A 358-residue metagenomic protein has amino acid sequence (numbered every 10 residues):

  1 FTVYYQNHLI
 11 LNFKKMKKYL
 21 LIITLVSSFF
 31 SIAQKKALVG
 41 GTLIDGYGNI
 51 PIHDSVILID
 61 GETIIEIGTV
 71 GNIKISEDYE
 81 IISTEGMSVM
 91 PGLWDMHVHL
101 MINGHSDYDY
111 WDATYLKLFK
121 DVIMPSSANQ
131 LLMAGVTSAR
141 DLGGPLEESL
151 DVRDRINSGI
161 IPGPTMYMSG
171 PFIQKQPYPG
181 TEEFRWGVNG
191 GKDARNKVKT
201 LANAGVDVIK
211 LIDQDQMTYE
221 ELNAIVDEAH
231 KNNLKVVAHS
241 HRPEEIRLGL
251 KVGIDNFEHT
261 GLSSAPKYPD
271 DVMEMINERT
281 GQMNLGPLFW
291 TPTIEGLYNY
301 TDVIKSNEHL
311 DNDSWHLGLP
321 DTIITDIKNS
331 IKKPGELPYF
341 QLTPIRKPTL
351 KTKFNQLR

Functional and structural regions predicted by a protein language model:
F1-K35: Bacterial Sec-dependent N-terminal signal peptides
L43, Y47-M90: Histidine-rich, glycine-flanked metal-binding segment
M87-R155, P179, E220, H241-H259: Metal-associated gating/positioning segment near the N- to mid-region
L100-K120, I173-K192, K267, Q341-R346: Acidic/histidine-rich helix-loop elements that form or flank divalent-metal/phosphate-binding sites at the catalytic
M124-E147, P164-P171, N203-Q214, K235 (+3 more regions): Divalent metal-dependent hydrolysis catalytic cores, especially in the metallo-beta-lactamase
R153-N157, L222-N232, I276-N284, R358: Surface-exposed amphipathic alpha-helices with a cationic face
S158-P162, Y167-L248, S263-A265: Histidine/acidic-residue-rich, glycine-tolerant segments that coordinate divalent metal ions
N196-M217, S263-R358: Active-site neighborhoods of metal-dependent hydrolases
